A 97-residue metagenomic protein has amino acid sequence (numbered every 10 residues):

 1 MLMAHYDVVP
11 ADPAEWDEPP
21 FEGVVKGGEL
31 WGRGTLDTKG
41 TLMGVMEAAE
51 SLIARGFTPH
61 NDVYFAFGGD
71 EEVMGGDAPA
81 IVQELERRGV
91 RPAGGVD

Functional and structural regions predicted by a protein language model:
M1-T35, A54-P59: Acidic/His- and Gly-rich active-site-bordering loop/insert found across diverse amide/peptide-bond hydrolases
L30, L36-D97: Acidic/histidine-rich catalytic neighborhood of metal-dependent amide-processing enzymes
